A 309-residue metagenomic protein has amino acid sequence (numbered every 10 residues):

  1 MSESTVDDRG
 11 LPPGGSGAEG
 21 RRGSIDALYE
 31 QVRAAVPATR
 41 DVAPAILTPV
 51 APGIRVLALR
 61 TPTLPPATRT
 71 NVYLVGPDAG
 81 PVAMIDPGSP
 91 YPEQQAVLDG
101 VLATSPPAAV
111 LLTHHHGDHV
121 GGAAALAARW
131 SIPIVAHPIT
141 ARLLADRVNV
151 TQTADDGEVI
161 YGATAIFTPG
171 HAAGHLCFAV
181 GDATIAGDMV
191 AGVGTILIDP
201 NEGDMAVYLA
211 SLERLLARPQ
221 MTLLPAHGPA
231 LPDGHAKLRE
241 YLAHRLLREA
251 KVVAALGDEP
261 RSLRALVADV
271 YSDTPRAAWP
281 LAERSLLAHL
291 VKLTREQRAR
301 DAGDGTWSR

Functional and structural regions predicted by a protein language model:
S2-G15, S24-I25, Q31-V32, V36 (+2 more regions): C-terminal regulatory/interaction regions
P44-A103, L176-G187, G192: Conserved beta-strand hairpin/beta-sheet module of binuclear metal-dependent hydrolase folds, prominently
G53, L98, H227, V252 (+1 more regions): Residue-level signal for inorganic ion chemistry
L64-T68, A154, T168-A172: A short catalytic or substrate-binding loop motif that flags glycine-/basic-rich loops and adjacent residues that bind
A67-T68, S89-G162: Active-site HxH/HxHxD metal-binding segment of metal-dependent hydrolases
P81-M84, S89-Y91, T164-F167, A172-K251 (+1 more regions): Metallo-beta-lactamase
T113-H119, H171, H175, H227 (+1 more regions): Histidine-centered divalent metal-coordination motifs
G121, A163, G203, L281: Residue-level signal for the nucleotide or nucleotide-sugar donor/cofactor binding architecture
